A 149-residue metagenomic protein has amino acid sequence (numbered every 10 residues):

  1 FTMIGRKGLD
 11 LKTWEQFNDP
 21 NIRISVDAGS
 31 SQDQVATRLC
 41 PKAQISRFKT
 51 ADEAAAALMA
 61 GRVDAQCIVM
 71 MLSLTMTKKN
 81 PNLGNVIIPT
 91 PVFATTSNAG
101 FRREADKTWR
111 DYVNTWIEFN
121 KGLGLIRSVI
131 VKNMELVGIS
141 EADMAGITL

Functional and structural regions predicted by a protein language model:
F1-K7, M70, L74-I117, L136-L149: Periplasmic-binding protein-like
I4, R23-V26, Q66, G100: Short, well-ordered beta-strand segments
G5-R23: Flexible hinge/capping segments at coil-to-helix
G8, I22, P41-Q44, M59-V63 (+5 more regions): Sec-exported extracytoplasmic/periplasmic mature domains
D10-K12, S46-A60, T95: Short helix-initiation/N-cap motifs at beta->coil->alpha
E15-Q16, R38-L39, D52-M71, K79: Short helices/loops that flank or line small-molecule/ion binding pockets
S25, D64-V69, N85-V86: Paired acidic/hydrophobic, glycine-rich loop segments that form the ligand-binding mouth/hinge of periplasmic-binding
S31-F48, I87, I117-L149: Ligand-binding clefts/hinges and TM-proximal coupling segments of bilobed small-molecule sensing domains
